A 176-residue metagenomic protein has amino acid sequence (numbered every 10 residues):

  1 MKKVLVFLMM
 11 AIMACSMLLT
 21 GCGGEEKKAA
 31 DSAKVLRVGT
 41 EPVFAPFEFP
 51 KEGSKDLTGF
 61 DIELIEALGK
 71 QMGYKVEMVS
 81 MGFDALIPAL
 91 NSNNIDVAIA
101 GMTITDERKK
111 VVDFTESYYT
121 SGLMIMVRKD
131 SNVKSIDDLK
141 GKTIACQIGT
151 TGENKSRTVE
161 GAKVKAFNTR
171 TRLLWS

Functional and structural regions predicted by a protein language model:
M1-V35: Short, low-complexity disordered leader/linker segments with a strong preference for bacterial N-terminal type II
S32-G101: Extracytoplasmic small-molecule ligand-binding "clamshell" domains of the periplasmic binding protein/Venus flytrap
E41-F44, E52, D84, T103-I104 (+4 more regions): Solvent-exposed coil/turn segments that connect beta secondary-structure elements in extracytoplasmic/periplasmic
I62, E77-A89, S131, T151 (+1 more regions): Short helix-initiation/N-cap motifs at beta->coil->alpha
D106-S117, E160-K163: Ligand-binding "clamshell"
V112-M124, K140, R170: Short Pro/Gly-enriched coil loops immediately N-terminal to beta-strands
V127-I144: Flexible hinge/capping segments at coil-to-helix
A145-V159: Secondary-structure junction motif
